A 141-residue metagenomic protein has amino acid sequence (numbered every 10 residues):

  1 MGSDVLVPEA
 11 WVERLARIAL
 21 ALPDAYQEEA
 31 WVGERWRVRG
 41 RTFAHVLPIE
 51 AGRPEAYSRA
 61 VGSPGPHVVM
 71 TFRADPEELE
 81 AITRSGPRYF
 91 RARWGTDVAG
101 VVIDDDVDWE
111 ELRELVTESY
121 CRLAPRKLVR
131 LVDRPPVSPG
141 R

Functional and structural regions predicted by a protein language model:
M1-R141: Charge-dense, helix-prone N-terminal extensions
